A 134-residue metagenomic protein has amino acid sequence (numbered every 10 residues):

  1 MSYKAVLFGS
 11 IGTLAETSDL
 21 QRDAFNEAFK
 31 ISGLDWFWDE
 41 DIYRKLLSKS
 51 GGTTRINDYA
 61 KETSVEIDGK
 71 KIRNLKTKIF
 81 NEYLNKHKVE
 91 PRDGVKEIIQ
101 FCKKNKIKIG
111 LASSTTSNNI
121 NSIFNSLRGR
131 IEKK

Functional and structural regions predicted by a protein language model:
Y3-D93, F101, N105: N-terminal helical cap/lid subdomain that shapes the substrate entry/recognition surface in HAD-like hydrolases
K30-S32, Y59, I99-G110, S114-K134: Substrate-recognition/cap helix-loop segment adjacent to the acidic, metal-dependent catalytic center of Asp-based
K96: Conserved catalytic core of two-component sensor histidine kinases
